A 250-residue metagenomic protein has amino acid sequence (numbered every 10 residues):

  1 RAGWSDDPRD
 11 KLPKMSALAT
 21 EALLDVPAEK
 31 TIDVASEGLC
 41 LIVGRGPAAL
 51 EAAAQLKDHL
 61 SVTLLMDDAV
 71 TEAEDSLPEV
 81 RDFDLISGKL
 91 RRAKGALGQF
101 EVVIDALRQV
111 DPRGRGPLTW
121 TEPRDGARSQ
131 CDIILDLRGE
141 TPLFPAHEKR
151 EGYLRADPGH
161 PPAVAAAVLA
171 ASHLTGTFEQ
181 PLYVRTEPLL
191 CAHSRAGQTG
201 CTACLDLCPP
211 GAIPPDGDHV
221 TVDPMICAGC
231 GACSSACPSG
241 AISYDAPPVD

Functional and structural regions predicted by a protein language model:
R1-M225, C230-G240, Y244-D250: Residues forming the flavin
